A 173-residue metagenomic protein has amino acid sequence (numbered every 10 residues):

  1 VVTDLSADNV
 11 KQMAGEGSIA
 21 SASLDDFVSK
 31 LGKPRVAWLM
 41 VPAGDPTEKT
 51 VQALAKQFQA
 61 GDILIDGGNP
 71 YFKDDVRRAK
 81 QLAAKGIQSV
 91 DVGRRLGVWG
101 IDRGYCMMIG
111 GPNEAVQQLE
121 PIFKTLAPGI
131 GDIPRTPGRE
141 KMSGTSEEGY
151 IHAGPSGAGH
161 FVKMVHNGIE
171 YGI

Functional and structural regions predicted by a protein language model:
V1-D4, D91: Short beta-strand "acidic-cap" motif of Rossmann-like dinucleotide-binding folds
L5, M13-R77, Q81-A83, I87 (+1 more regions): Rossmann-like NAD(P)-binding element
V10: Acidic helix N-cap motif at the loop->helix transition within catalytic regions of sugar-transfer enzymes
A37, G172-I173: Catalytic-loop motifs flanking and including active-site residues across diverse enzymes
E48-T50, I65, Y71-Y171: Rossmann-fold dinucleotide-binding core
